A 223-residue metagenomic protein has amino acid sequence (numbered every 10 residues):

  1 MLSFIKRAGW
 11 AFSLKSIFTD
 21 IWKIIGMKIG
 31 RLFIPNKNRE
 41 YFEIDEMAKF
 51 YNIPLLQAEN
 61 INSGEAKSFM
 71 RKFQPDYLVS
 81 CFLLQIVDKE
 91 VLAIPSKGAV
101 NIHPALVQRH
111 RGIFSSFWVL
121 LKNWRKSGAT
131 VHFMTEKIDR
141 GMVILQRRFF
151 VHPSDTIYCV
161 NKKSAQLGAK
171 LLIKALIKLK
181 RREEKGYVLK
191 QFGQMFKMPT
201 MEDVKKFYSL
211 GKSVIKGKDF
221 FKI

Functional and structural regions predicted by a protein language model:
M1-I223: One-carbon transfer enzymes
